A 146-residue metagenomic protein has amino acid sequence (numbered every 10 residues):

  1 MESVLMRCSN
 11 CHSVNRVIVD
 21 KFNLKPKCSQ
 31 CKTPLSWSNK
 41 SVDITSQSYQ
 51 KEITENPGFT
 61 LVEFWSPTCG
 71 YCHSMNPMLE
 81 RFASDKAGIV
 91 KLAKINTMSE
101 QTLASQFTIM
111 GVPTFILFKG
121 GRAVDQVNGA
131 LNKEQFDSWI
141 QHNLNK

Functional and structural regions predicted by a protein language model:
C8-C11, C28-C31: Short cysteine-rich clusters marking metal-coordination/redox-active sites
H12-N15, L35, N76: Cys/His-rich microdomains that often coordinate metals
V17-P26: Short linker/helix segments within small regulatory modules
V42-T60: A short beta-strand-turn-helix
P57, W65-T68, G111: Short pre-active-site segment immediately N-terminal to redox-active cysteine/selenocysteine motifs in thiol-based
F64, L79-A83, A87-T102: Thiol-based oxidoreductase modules, predominantly thioredoxin-like and allied folds used for disulfide exchange
F64-M78: Conserved redox-active cysteine motifs that mediate thiol-disulfide chemistry, especially di-cysteine Cys-X(1-2)-Cys
G111, I116-K146: Non-catalytic, surface beta->alpha helical segment in thiol-disulfide oxidoreductase systems
